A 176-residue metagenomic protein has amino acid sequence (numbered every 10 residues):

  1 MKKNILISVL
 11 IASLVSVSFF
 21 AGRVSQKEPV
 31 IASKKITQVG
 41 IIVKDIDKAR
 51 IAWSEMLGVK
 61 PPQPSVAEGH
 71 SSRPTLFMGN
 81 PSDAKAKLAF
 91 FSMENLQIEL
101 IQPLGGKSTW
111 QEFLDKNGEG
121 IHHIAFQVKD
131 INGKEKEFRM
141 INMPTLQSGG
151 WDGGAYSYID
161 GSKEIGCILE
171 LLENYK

Functional and structural regions predicted by a protein language model:
M1-N4: Positively charged n-region of N-terminal signal peptides that target proteins for export
S8-A12, S16-S25: Alpha-helical oligomerization interfaces
P29, F90, N132-K176: Vicinal oxygen chelate
S33: Catalytic phosphate/metal-binding cores of nucleic-acid and nucleotide-processing enzymes, i.e., regions that mediate
I36-K44, A89-L96, F113-D130: Vicinal oxygen chelate
D45-K60, K134-I141: Amphipathic alpha-helical segments
V66-G79, G106-L114, I121, S148 (+1 more regions): A cross-kingdom feature marking solvent-exposed beta-strand/loop segments within repeated, beta-rich binding/scaffold
F77-N95: Short, structured active-site "lid" loops
